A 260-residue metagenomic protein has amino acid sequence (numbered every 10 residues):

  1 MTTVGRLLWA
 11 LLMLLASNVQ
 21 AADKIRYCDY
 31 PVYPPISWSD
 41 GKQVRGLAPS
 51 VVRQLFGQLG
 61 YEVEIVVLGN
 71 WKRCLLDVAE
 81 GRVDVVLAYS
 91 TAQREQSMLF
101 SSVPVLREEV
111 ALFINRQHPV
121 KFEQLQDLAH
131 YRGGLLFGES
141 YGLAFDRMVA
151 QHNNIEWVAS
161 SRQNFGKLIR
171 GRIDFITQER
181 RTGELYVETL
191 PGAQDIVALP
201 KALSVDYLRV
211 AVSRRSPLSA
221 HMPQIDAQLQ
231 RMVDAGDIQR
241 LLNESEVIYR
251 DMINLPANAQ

Functional and structural regions predicted by a protein language model:
A22-S97, E244: Extracytoplasmic small-molecule ligand-binding "clamshell" domains of the periplasmic binding protein/Venus flytrap
R26, P31-P34, R45-Q54, N115-Q151 (+1 more regions): Bilobed "Venus flytrap"/periplasmic-binding protein-like clamshell domains and structurally analogous long
Y30-V32, R107-A111, L190-D226, Y249-A259: Periplasmic-binding protein-like
G46-Q58, Y131, E139, A211-S245: Extended ligand-binding regions for polar small-molecule ligands
R53, V66-D127, G138-Y141, P200-L203: Acidic, polar ligand-binding/catalytic clefts
Y61-E62, A79-A88, Y131, I169-Q178 (+1 more regions): Alpha-to-beta junction loops
E62, S140-E156, Q194, L229-Q260: Ligand-binding clefts/hinges and TM-proximal coupling segments of bilobed small-molecule sensing domains
E64-L76, E156-R170: Short helix-initiation/N-cap motifs at beta->coil->alpha
